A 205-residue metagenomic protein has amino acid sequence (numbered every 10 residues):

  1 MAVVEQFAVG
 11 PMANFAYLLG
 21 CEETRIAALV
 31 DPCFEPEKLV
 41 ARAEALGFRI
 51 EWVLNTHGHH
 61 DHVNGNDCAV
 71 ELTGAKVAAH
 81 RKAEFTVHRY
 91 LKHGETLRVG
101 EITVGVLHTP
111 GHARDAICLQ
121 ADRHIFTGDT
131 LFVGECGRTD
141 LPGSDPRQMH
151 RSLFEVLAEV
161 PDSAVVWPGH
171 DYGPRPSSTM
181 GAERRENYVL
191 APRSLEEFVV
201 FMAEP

Functional and structural regions predicted by a protein language model:
M1-L46, C118-G128, G134: Conserved beta-strand hairpin/beta-sheet module of binuclear metal-dependent hydrolase folds, prominently
Q6-F7, L18, T96-A121: Core dinuclear metal-dependent hydrolase active-site scaffold
F7, L91, M180: Hydrophobic residues at beta-strand termini and immediately following loops that shape nucleotide-binding pockets
A13, T24-A27, F34-V106, R185-V189: Active-site HxH/HxHxD metal-binding segment of metal-dependent hydrolases
L19, D31, H57, A69 (+6 more regions): Divalent metal-coordination and catalytic microenvironments
R25, F48, A113-P205: Metallo-beta-lactamase
P32, V63, M149-L153: Aromatic/hydrophobic pocket-lining residues that form the small-molecule binding cavity in soluble enzyme cores
V53-V63, L107-D115, V166-G173: Histidine-centered catalytic micro-motifs
